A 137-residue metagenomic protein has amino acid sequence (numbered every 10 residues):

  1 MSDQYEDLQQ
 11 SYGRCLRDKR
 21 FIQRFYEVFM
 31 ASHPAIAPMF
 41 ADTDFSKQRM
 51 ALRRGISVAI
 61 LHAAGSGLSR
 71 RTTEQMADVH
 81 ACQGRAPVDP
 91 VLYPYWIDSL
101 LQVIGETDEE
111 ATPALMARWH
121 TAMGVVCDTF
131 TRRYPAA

Functional and structural regions predicted by a protein language model:
M1-A137: Globin-like tetrapyrrole-binding proteins
